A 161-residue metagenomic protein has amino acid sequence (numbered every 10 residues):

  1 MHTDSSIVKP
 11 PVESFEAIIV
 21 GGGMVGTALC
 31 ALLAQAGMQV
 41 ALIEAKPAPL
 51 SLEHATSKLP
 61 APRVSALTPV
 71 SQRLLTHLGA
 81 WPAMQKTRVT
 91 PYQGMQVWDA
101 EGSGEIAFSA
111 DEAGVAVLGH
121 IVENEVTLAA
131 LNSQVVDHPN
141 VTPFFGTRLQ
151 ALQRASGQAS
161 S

Functional and structural regions predicted by a protein language model:
M1-S14: A short, basic/flexible loop-to-alpha-helix module at the beginning of a structural domain
V12-L42: N-terminal Rossmann-like FAD-binding beta1-loop-alpha1 element of flavoenzymes
A34-R63: Glycine-rich FAD pyrophosphate-binding loop
G37, G79, N140: Short glycine-rich hinge loops at helix-strand junctions in the catalytic core of two-component histidine kinases
S57-A100: N-terminal FAD cofactor-binding segment of flavoenzymes
T90-S161: Conserved N-terminal helical subregion
